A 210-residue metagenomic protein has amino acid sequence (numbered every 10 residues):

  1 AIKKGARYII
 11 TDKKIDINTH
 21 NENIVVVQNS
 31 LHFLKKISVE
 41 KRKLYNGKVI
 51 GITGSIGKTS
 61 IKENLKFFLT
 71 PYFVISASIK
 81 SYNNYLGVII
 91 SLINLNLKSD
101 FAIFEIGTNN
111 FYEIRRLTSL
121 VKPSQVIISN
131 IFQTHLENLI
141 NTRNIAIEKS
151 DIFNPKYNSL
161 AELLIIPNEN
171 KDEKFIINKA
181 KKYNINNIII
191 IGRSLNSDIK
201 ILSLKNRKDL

Functional and structural regions predicted by a protein language model:
A1-K36: N-terminal leader/targeting and accessory segments in enzymes
I9-K13, Q28, N168, A180-R207: Beta-strand->loop->alpha-helix junctions that form or flank phosphate-binding loops in nucleotide-handling enzymes
D16, T134, N196: Active-site loop signature of alpha/beta-hydrolase-fold enzymes
N18, T70, R193: Glycine/charged-rich beta-loop-alpha catalytic/anionic-binding loops adjacent to active sites
T19-N23, L160, Y183-N187: A short helix-to-beta-strand connector/capping loop
E22-V27, S91-I93, T142, L204-K205: Short low-complexity, flexible loop/linker segments enriched in glycine and/or proline with clustered acidic
L31-L164, N168, K174-Y183: Phosphate-binding loop of NTP-binding sites
R116, N206-L210: Nucleotide phosphate-binding/pyrophosphate-handling subdomain across enzymes that bind or process nucleotide phosphates
